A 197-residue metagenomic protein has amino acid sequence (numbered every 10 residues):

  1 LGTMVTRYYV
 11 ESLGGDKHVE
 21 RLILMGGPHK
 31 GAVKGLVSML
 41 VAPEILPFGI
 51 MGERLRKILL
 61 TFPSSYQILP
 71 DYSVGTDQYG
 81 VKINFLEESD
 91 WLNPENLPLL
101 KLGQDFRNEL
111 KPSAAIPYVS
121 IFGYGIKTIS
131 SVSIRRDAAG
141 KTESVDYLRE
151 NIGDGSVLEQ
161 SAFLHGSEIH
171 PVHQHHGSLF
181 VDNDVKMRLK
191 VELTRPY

Functional and structural regions predicted by a protein language model:
L1-G2: Gly/Ala-rich beta-loop-alpha elbow adjacent to hydrolase catalytic centers
V5-Y9: Hydrolases whose catalytic domains are alpha/beta-hydrolase-1, hotdog thioesterase, or metallo-beta-lactamase-like
E11-Y197: Helical cap/lid subdomain of alpha/beta-hydrolase-fold lipid enzymes that gates access to the catalytic pocket
